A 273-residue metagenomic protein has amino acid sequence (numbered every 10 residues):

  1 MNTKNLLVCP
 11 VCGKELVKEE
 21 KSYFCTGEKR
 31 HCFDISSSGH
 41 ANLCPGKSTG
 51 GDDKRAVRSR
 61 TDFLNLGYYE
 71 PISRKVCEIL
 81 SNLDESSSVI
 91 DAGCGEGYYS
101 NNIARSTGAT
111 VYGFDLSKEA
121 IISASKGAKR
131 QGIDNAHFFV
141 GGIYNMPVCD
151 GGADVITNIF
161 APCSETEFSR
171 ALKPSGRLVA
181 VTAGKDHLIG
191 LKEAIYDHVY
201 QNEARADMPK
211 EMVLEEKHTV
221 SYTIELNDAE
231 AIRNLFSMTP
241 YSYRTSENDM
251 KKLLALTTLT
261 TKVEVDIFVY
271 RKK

Functional and structural regions predicted by a protein language model:
M1-G50: N-terminal auxiliary segments of SAM/dcSAM-dependent transferases
K4, V220-K273: Conserved Class I S-adenosyl-L-methionine
G50-P71: Class I SAM-dependent methyltransferase Rossmann-like catalytic core, especially the SAM/SAH-binding loop
S86-G95: Conserved class I S-adenosyl-L-methionine
E96-T107: Conserved SAM-binding loop of SAM-dependent methyltransferases across substrates and taxa, primarily the Class I
S117-E119: Conserved SAM/SAH-binding beta-strand->alpha-helix loop
E165-R177: A short glycine-rich, Lys/Arg-flanked "PGG" loop and its adjoining helix->strand segment in the class I
G176-D186: Conserved beta-strand signature within the Rossmann-like core of class I S-adenosyl-L-methionine
